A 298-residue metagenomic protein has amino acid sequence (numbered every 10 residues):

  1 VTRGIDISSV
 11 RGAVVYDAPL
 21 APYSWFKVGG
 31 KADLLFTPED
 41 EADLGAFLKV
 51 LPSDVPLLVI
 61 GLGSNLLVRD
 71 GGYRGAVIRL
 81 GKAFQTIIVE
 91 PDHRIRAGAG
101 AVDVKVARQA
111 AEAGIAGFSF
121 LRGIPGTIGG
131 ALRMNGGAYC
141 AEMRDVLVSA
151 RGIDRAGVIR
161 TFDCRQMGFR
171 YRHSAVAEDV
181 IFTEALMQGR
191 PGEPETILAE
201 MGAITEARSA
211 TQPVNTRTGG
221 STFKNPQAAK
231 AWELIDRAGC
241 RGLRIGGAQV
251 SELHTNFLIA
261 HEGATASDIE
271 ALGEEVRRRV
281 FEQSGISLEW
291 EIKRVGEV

Functional and structural regions predicted by a protein language model:
T2-I128: Anion-binding (especially nucleotide phosphate/pyrophosphate-binding) glycine-rich loop and adjoining beta-alpha core
V15, A21-Y23, G30, G61-L62 (+13 more regions): Residue-level signal for pocket-adjacent positions within structured domains
V15-Y16, L66, I153-E274, R278-V298: Phosphate/pyrophosphate- and phosphate-bearing ligand-binding catalytic cores of soluble enzymes
G29, F36-E41, L67-Q85, R133-D163 (+1 more regions): Structural signature of FAD isoalloxazine-binding scaffolds in flavoprotein oxidoreductases
L66, A107-A110, F118-R122, N135-E142 (+3 more regions): A generic local secondary-structure boundary/capping motif
A110, I128, L132-G136, R151-D154 (+2 more regions): Short, well-ordered alpha-helical segments in soluble proteins
A116, V146, R165-M167: Short beta-strand or tight-loop elements that sit immediately N-terminal to catalytic metal-binding acidic residues
